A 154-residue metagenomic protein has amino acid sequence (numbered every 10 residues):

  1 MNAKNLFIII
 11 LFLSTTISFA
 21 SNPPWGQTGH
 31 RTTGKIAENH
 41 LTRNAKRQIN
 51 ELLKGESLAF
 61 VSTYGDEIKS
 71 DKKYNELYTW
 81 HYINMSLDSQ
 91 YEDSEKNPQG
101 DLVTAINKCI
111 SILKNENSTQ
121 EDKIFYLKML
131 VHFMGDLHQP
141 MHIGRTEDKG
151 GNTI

Functional and structural regions predicted by a protein language model:
M1-Q27: Bacterial Sec-dependent N-terminal signal peptides
A20-F133, P140-I154: N-terminal, motif-rich segments that launch catalysis or mediate targeting to/interaction with membranes, typified by
